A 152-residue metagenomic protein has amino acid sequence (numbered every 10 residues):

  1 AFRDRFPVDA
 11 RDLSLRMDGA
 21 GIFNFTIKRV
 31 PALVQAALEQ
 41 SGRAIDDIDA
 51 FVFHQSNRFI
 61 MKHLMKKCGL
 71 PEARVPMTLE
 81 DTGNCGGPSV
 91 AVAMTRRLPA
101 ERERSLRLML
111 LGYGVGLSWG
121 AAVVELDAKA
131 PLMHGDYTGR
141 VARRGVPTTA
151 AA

Functional and structural regions predicted by a protein language model:
A1-L79, A130-A152: Hydrophobic pocket-lining "lid/loop/helix" segments that shape and contact the acyl-thioester
L33-V34, L64, V90-R97: Buried hydrophobic packing segments
F59-K62, G87, L117-G120: Short active-site-adjacent structural elements
T78-V90: Active-site-adjacent helical/loop segments in soluble small-molecule enzymes
A91-A152: Conserved beta-strand-centric core segments of catalytic alpha/beta enzyme folds
